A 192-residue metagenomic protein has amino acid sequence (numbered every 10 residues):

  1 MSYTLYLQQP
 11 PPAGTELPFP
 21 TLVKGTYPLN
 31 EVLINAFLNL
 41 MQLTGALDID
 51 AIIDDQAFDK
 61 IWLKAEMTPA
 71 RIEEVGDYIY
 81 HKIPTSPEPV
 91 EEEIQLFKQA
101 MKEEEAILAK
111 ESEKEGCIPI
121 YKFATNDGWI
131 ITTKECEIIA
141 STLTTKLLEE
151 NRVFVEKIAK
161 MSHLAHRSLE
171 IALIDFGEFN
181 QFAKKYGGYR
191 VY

Functional and structural regions predicted by a protein language model:
M1-Y192: Acidic (Asp/Glu-rich) sequence patches and key acidic residues that form negatively charged surfaces used
